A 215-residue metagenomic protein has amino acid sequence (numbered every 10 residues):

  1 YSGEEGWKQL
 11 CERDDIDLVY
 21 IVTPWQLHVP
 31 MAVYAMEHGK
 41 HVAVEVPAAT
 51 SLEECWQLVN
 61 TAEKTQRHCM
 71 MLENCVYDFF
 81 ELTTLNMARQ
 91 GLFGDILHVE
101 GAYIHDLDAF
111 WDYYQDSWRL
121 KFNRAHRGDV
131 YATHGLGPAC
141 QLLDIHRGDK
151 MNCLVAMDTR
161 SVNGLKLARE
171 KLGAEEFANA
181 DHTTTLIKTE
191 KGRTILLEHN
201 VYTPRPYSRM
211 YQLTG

Functional and structural regions predicted by a protein language model:
Y1-L18: A structured beta-alpha segment of the ubiquitous adenosine-cofactor-binding alpha/beta core
E5, P30, E53, F79 (+1 more regions): Residues that form or flank phosphate/diphosphate-binding pockets in enzymes that use nucleotide phosphates
K8-C11, A32-M36, V59, L85 (+3 more regions): Non-transmembrane alpha-helical segments in soluble domains of secreted/periplasmic/extracellular proteins
L18, P24-W25, V29-Y77, G91: Beta-strand-loop-alpha-helix segment that lines the small-molecule cofactor/substrate pocket of alpha/beta enzymes
V22-T23, E198: Short, well-ordered coil/turn residues at beta-beta hairpins and beta-strand->alpha-helix junctions within
T65-M70, C75-F177: Predominantly a Rossmann-like dinucleotide-binding segment in NAD(P)-dependent oxidoreductases
A174-A180, E190-G215: NAD(P)-dinucleotide binding in Rossmann-like oxidoreductases
